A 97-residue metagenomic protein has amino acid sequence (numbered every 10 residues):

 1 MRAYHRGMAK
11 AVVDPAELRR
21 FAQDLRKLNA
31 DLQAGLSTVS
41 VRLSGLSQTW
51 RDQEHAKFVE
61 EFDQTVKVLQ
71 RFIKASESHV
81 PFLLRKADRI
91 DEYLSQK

Functional and structural regions predicted by a protein language model:
M1-K97: N-terminal secretion-targeting helices of virulence/extracellular proteins, encompassing both classical Sec signal
